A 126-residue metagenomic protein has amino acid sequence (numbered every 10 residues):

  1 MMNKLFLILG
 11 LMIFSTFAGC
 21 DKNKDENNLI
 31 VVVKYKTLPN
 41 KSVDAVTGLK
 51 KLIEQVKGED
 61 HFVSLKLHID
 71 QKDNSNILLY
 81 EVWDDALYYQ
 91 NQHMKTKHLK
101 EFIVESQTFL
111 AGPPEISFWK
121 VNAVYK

Functional and structural regions predicted by a protein language model:
M1-L5: Positively charged n-region of N-terminal signal peptides that target proteins for export
F6, G10-A18: Hydrophobic h-region of N-terminal signal peptides that target proteins for export in Gram-negative bacteria
G19-I30, K66-D73, I103-K126: Glycine-rich beta-strand-turn "strand-cap" elements at beta-sheet edges
L29-K36, S64-M94, W119: Short, well-ordered beta-strand segments in beta-rich or mixed alpha/beta enzyme and ligand-binding folds
L38, S42-V46, Q92-K95, L99: Solvent-exposed, acidic/flexible segments
K41-S64: Short amphipathic alpha-helical segments
T47-K50, V63, Q92-H93, F118-K126: A beta-strand edge to alpha-helix "cap/lid" segment located at domain peripheries
E59-V63, V82-S117: An amphipathic, aromatic/His-enriched active-site/gating alpha helix that lines ligand/cofactor pockets
